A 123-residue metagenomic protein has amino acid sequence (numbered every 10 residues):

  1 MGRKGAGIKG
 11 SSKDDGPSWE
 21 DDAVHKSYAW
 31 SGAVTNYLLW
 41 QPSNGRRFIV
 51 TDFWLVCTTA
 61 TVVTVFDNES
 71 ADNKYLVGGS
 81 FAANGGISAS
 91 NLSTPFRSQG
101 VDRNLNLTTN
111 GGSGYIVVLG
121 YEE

Functional and structural regions predicted by a protein language model:
G2-R47, G100-V101, T108-E123: C-terminal interaction-tip segments
A23, S31-T35, S80-S90: Solvent-exposed, conformationally flexible loop/turn segments
A23-H25, I49-D52, S88-S93: Intrinsic-disorder/low-complexity, polar/charged segments enriched in Ser/Thr/Lys/Arg/Asp/Glu/Gln
Q41, A82-N104: Beta-sandwich interaction modules
R47-C57, N104-L107: A short beta-strand element within beta-rich, extracytoplasmic domains of secreted/secretory-pathway proteins
T51, T59-T64, G112-V117: Short beta-strand/loop motifs in extracellular/secreted proteins, especially within beta-sandwich accessory domains
T59-G78: Short, surface-exposed beta-strand/strand-loop-strand elements in extracellular ectodomains
T64-F66, R103-T108: Short conserved beta-strand and strand-loop elements enriched in small hydrophobics with frequent Asp/Gly
